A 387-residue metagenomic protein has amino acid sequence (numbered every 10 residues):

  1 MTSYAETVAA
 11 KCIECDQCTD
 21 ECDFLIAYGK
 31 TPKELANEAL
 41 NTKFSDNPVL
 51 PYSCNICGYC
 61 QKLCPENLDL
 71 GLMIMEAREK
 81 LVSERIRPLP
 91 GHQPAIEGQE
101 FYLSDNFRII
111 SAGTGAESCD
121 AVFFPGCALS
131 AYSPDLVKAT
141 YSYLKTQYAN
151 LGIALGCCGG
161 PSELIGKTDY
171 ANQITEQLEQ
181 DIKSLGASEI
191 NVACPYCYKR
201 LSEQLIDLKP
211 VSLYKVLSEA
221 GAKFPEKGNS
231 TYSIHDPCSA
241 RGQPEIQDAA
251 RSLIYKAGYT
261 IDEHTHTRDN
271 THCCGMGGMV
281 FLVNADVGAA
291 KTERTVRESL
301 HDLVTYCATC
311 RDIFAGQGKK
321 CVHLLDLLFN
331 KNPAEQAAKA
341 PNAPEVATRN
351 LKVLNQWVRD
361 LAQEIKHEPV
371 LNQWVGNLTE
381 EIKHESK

Functional and structural regions predicted by a protein language model:
M1-T19: Flexible, acidic/Gly-rich N-terminal and inter-domain linker regions that tether and position cofactor-handling modules
E6-A9, I26-A193, Y198-L208, E345-K387: Iron-sulfur-cluster electron-transfer modules
D20-A39, K62-L81, T168, S202-L205 (+4 more regions): Iron-sulfur (Fe-S) cluster-binding segments and ferredoxin-like electron-carrier domains, especially [2Fe-2S]
V122-F123, S233, V304: Conserved beta-strand elements of the Class I
D169-L178, G228-A240, F281-K291, K339-R359: A polyampholytic, Gly/Pro-enriched intrinsically disordered region
A193-Y196, L303-C307: Helix N-cap/beta->alpha junction signal
D207-G228, H264-D269, G318-V353, I382: Short, flexible loop segments at boundaries between secondary-structure elements
A222-K223, G228-V283: Redox- and metal-dependent alpha/beta enzyme cores, enriched for Fe-S-associated oxidoreductases and cofactor-handling
